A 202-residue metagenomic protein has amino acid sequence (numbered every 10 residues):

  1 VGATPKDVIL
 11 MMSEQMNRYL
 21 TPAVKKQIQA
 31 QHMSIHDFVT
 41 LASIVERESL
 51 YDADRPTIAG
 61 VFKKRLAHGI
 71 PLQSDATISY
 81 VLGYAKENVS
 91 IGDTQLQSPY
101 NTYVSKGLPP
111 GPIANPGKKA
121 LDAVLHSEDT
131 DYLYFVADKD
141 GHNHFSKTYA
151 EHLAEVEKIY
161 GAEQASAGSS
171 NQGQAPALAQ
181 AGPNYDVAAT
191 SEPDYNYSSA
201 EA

Functional and structural regions predicted by a protein language model:
V1-A202: Bacterial extracytoplasmic/cell-wall-associated proteins, especially those involved in peptidoglycan
